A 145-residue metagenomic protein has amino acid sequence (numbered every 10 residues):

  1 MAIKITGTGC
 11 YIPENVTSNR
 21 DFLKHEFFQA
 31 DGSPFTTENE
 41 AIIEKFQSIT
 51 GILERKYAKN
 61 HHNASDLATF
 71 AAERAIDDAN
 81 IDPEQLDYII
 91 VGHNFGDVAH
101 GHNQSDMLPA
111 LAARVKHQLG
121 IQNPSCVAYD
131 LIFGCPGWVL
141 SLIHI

Functional and structural regions predicted by a protein language model:
M1-N94, R114-L119: Conserved "HGTGT" condensation-loop signature of ketosynthase/thiolase-family condensing enzymes that catalyze
N60-A64, V127-W138: Active-site nucleophile and cofactor-binding loops and adjacent substrate-binding regions of central metabolic enzymes
T69-F70, G137-S141: Conserved beta-loop-alpha segment that forms the PLP phosphate-binding cup at the N-terminus of a helix
G92-V98, I132-G137: Acidic, glycine-rich active-site loops and adjacent beta-strand->loop/helix elements that engage anionic groups
V98-M107: Short, flexible/disordered intra-domain loops and linkers
R114-L131: Short, acidic/small-residue loops that bind anionic groups at enzyme active sites
I143-I145: Conserved small/polar residues in nucleotide/adenosyl-binding loops
